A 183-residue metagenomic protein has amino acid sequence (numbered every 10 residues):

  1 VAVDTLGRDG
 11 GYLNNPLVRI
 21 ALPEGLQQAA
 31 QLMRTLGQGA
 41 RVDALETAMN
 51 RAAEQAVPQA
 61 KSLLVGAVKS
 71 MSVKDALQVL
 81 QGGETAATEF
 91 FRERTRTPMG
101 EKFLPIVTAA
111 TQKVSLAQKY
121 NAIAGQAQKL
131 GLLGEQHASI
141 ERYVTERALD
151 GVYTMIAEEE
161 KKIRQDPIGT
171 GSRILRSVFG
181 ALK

Functional and structural regions predicted by a protein language model:
V1-A48: N-terminal Sec/ER secretory leader and immediately downstream segment of secreted/extracellular precursors
A2, S72, P167: Residue-level signature of catalytic and energy-coupling elements of molecular machines, predominantly ATP/GTP-dependent
L13-L17, A44, K74, R147-D150 (+1 more regions): Extracytoplasmic
Q38-A110: Mid-length scaffold segments of soluble, non-membrane domains
E93, T97, G134, A138-R142 (+4 more regions): Pore-lining and gate-forming transmembrane alpha-helices of multi-pass membrane transport proteins
I106-R147: An amphipathic alpha-helical core segment
A148-K183: A cross-kingdom marker for long, charged
